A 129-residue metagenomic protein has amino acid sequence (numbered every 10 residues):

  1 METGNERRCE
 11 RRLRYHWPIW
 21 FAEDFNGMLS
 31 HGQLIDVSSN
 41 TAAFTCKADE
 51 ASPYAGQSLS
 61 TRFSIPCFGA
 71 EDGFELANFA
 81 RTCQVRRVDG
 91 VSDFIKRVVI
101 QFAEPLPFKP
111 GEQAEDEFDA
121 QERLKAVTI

Functional and structural regions predicted by a protein language model:
M1-S39, T45-A51, A114-I129: N-terminal helix initiation/capping motif
N5-E6, F68-F74: Short boundary/loop segments of OB/S1/cold-shock single-stranded nucleic-acid-binding domains
L13-I19, S52-G69: Short coil-to-beta transition motif at edge beta-strands of beta-rich domains
E23, F63-G69, R87-D89, E104-L106: Beta-strand elements of well-folded, non-transmembrane domains
D24, S39-N40, V88-D93: Short, conserved beta-turn/loop elements at beta-strand boundaries and strand-helix junctions
N26-L29, D72-T82: Short coil-to-beta-strand transition motifs
H31-Q33, R81-V88: Short beta-strand-centered aromatic/proline hotspots
D89-I129: C-terminal output/interaction extensions
